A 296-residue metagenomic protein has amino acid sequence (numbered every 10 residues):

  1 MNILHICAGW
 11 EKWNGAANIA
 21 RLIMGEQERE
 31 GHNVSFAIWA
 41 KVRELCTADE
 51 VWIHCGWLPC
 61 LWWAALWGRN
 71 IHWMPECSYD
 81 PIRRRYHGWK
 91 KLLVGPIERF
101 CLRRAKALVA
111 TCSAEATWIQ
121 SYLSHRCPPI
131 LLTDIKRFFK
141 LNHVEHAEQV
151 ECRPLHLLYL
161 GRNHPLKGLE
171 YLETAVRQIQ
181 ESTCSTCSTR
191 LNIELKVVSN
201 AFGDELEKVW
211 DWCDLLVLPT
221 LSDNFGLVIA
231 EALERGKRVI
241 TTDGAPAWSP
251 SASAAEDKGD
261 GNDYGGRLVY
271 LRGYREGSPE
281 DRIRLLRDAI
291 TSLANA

Functional and structural regions predicted by a protein language model:
K41-C60, H72: Short N-terminal targeting/anchoring amphipathic segment
E50-W52, A65-I82, V109: Active-site proximal beta-strand in glycosyltransferases
K90-L108: Membrane-proximal helix-turn-helix segments that form the acceptor-binding/catalytic region of lipid-linked
A116-K136: Helix-loop-beta element that forms the nucleotide-linked donor phosphate-binding surface in glycosyltransferases
Q149-K167, E173-V176: Conserved donor-binding/catalytic core segment of Leloir-type glycosyltransferases
K208-C213: Short alpha-helical donor nucleotide-sugar binding micro-motif in glycosyltransferases
L221: Aromatic "clamp/platform" in nucleotide-sugar-dependent glycosyltransferases that forms part of the donor/acceptor
R238-T241, W248: Short hydrophobic beta-strand element within catalytic cores of glycosyltransferases and related nucleotide-activated
